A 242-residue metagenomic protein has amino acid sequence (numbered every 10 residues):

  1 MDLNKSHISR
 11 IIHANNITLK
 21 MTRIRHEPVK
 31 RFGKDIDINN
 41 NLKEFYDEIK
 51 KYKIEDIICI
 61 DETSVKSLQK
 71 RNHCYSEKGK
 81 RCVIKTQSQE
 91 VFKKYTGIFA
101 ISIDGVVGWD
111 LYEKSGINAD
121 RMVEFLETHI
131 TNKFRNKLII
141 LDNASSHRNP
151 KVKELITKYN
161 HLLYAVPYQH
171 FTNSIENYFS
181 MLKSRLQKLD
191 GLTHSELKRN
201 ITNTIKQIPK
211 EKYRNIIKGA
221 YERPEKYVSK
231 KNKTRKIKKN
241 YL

Functional and structural regions predicted by a protein language model:
M1-K30, D56, T63-S67: Conserved short alpha-helical interface segments
K5-H7, I11, I54-E55, I175-L242: C-terminal anion-handling pockets and recognition modules
R25-G33, V107-D120, R135-L138: Surface-exposed cleft-lining segments at the edges of enzyme active sites
N39-T128, V228-I237: Extended, low-complexity cationic-aromatic segments
D61, R135-R148, N173: Acidic/histidine-rich, metal-coordinating catalytic segments
V83-Q89, T157-S174: RNase H-like polynucleotidyl transferase catalytic core
L141-N143, Y164-Q187: RNase H-like two-metal-ion nuclease catalytic core shared by retroviral integrases and related mobile-element nucleases
N149-Y159: Short, aromatic/basic amphipathic alpha-helical patches
